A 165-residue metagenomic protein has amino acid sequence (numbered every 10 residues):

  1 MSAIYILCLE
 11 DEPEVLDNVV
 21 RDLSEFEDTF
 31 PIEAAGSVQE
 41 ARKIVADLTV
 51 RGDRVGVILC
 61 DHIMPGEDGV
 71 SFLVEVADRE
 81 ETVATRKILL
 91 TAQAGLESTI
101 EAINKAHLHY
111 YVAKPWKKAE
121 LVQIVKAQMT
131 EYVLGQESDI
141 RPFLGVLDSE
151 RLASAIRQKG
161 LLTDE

Functional and structural regions predicted by a protein language model:
I4, P13-V38, E80: Two-component/phosphorelay signaling modules centered on CheY-like receiver
E10: Conserved acidic carboxylate
V20, A34-V57: Acidic, metal-coordinating helix/loop segments flanking the phosphotransfer/catalytic sites of two-component signaling
C60-D61, T91: Active-site residues of response regulator receiver
M64: Receiver (REC) domain active-site loop signature in two-component systems and cognate sites in sensor histidine kinases
P115-V125: C-terminal output helix
T130-E165: CheY-like receiver
